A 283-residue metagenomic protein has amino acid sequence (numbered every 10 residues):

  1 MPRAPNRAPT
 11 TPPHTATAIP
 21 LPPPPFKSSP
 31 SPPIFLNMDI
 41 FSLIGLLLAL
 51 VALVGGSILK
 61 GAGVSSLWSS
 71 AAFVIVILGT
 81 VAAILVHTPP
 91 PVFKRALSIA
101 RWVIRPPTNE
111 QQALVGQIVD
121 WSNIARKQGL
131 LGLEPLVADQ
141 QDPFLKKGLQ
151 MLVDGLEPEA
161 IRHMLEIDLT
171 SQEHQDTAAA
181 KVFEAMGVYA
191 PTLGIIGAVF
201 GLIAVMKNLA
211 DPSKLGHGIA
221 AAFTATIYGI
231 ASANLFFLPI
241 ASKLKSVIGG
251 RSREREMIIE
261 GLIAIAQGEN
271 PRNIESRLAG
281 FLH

Functional and structural regions predicted by a protein language model:
T10: Detector for the Zn2+-coordinating histidines of canonical Cys2His2
P13-T15: Intrinsic low-complexity, disordered N-terminal segments enriched in polar/charged/small residues
P20-N37: Short, Lys/Arg-enriched N-terminal segments with co-localized hydrophobic residues within the first ~10-30 amino acids
I34-F35, F41, A52-A179, R251-H283: Large intracellular
N37, I44-L47, V51-V64, D168-V247: Helix-termination/interfacial motifs at the ends of transmembrane alpha-helices
